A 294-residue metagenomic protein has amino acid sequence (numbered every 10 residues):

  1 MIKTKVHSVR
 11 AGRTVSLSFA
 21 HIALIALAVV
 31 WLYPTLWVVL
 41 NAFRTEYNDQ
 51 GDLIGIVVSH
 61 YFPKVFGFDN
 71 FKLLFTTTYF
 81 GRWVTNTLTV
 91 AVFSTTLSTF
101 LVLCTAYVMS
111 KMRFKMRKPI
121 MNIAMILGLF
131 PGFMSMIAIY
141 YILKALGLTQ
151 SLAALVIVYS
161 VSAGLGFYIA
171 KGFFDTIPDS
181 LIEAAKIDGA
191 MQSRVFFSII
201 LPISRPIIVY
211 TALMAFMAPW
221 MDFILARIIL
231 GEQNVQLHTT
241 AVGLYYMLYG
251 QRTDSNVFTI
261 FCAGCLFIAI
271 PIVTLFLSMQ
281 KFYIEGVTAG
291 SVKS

Functional and structural regions predicted by a protein language model:
T4-G12, S16-S294: A structural signal for multi-pass alpha-helical bundles of membrane permease subunits that mediate small-molecule
